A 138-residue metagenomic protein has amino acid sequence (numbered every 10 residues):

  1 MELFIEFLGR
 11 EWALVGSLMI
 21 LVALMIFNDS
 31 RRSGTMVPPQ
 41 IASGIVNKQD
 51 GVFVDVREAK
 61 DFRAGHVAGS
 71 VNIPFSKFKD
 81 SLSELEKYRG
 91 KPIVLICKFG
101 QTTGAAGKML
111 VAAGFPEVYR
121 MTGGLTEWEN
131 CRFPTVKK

Functional and structural regions predicted by a protein language model:
M1-Q40, I45-G51, A59-P92, Q101-K138: Rhodanese-like catalytic fold shared by cysteine-dependent sulfurtransferases and DSP/PTP-type phosphatases
V54: Active-site flanking residues adjacent to catalytic metal/cofactor-binding acidic residues
C97: Short cysteine clusters
